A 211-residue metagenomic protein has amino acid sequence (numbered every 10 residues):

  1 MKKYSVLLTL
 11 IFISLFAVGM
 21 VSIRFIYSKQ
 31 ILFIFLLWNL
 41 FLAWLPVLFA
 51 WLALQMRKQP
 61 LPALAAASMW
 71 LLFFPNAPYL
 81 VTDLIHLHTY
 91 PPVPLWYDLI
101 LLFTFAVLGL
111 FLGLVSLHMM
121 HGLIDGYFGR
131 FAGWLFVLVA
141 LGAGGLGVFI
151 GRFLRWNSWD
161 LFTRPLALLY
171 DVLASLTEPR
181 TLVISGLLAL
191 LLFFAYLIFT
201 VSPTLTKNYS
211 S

Functional and structural regions predicted by a protein language model:
M1-F12: N-terminal membrane topogenic signal
S22-I34, A53-R57: Short, hydrophobic transmembrane alpha-helix segments
F33-A43, L99-G109, R180-A189: Alpha-helical transmembrane segments of polytopic membrane proteins
I34, N157, L168-L192: Membrane-interface transmembrane-helix boundary segments in multi-pass integral membrane proteins
N39-Q55: Central hydrophobic cores of alpha-helical transmembrane segments in multi-pass inner-membrane proteins across all
A67-L72, F136-F153: Hydrophobic alpha-helical membrane-insertion segments
F111-I124, L188-Y209: Transmembrane alpha-helical segments in integral membrane proteins
L146-A167: Juxtamembrane non-transmembrane "cap" segments at the membrane-aqueous interface of multi-pass membrane proteins
